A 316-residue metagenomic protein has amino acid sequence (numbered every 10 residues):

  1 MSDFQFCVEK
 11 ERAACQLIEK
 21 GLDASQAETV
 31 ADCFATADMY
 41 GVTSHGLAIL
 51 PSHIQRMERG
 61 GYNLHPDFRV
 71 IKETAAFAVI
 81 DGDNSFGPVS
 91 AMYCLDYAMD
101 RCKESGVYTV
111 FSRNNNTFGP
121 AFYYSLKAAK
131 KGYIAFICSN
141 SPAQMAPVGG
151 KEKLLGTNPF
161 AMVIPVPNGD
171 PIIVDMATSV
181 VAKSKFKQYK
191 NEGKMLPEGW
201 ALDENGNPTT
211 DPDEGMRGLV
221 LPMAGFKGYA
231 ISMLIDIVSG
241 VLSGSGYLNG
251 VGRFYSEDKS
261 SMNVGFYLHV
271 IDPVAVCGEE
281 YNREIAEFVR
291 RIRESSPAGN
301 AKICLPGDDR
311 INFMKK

Functional and structural regions predicted by a protein language model:
S2-F4, E11-V30, A35, T43-G61 (+3 more regions): Acidic, glycine/proline-rich low-complexity segments that act as flexible tails and inter-domain linkers
V8-R12, L242, Y247-K316: Catalytic-core signal marking the mid-to-C-terminal active-site face
G46-R101: Active-site cofactor/substrate anionic-group-binding motifs, chiefly glycine- and Lys/Arg-rich phosphate-binding loops
V79-P167: A generic, well-ordered mixed alpha/beta core segment in the N-terminal half of proteins
G132-Q144, V238-F254: Glycine-rich phosphate/pyrophosphate-binding loops and their adjacent beta-strand/loop elements at enzyme active sites
M145-D213: Phosphate/diphosphate-binding glycine-rich loops and adjacent basic-rich segments that engage nucleotide
A182-G244, S256-S261: Small-residue-enriched flexible segments
